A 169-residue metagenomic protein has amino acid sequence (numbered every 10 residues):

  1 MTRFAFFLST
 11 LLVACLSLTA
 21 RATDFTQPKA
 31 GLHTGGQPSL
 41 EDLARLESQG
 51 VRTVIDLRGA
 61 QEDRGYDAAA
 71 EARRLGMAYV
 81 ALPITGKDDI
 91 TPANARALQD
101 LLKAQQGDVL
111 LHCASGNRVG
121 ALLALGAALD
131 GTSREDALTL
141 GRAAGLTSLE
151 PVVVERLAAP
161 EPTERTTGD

Functional and structural regions predicted by a protein language model:
M1-T2: N-terminal secretory signal peptides that target proteins for export/translocation
A5-S17: Bacterial N-terminal signal peptides
T19-V109, A124-D169: Cys-dependent protein tyrosine phosphatase-like superfamily
L110-G120: A phosphate-binding catalytic loop at a beta-strand-loop-alpha-helix junction that coordinates phosphoryl groups
